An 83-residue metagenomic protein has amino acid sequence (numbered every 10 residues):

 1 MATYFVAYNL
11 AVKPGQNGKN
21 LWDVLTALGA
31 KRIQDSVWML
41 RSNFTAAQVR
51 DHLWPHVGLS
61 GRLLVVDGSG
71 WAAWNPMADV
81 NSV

Functional and structural regions predicted by a protein language model:
A2: Anionic ligand-binding catalytic core segments
F5-G15: Short, surface-exposed ligand-recognition loops at beta-strand->loop->(often short) alpha-helix junctions that present
K13-V24: An N-terminal amphipathic alpha-helical segment
N20, Q48, D79-S82: Exposed alpha-helical structural elements
V24-A73: Short, intrinsically disordered low-complexity segments
S69-V83: Charged phosphate-binding loop/patch that engages nucleotide di/tri-phosphates or the phosphate backbone of nucleic
